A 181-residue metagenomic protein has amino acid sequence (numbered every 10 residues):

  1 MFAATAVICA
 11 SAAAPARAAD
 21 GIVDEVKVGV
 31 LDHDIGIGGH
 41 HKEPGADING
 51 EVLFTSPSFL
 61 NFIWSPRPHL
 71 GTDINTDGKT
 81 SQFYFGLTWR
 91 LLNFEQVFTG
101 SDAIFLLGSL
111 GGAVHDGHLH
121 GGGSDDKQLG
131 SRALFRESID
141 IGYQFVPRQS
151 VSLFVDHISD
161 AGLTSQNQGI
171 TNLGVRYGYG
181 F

Functional and structural regions predicted by a protein language model:
M1-G21: Cleavable N-terminal export/targeting peptides
A16-V23, T55-P66, L92-F105, R148: Short loop/turn motifs that connect adjacent beta-strands in outer-membrane beta-barrel proteins
V26-G38, W64-T76, L153-S159: Transmembrane beta-strand segments that form the barrel wall of outer-membrane beta-barrel proteins
V30-H33, L106-S138, G142: Outer-membrane beta-barrel translocator/channel fold
I37-A46, T72-F83, G162-Q168: Solvent-exposed loop/turn segments connecting transmembrane beta-strands in outer-membrane beta-barrel proteins
D47-E51, Y84-G86, S138, G174: Membrane-embedded beta-strand positions in outer-membrane beta-barrel channels/transporters
I48, G169-F181: Outer-membrane beta-barrel "beta-signal"
V52-S56, I74, W89-L91, Y143 (+1 more regions): Residue-level signature of outer-membrane beta-barrel architecture
